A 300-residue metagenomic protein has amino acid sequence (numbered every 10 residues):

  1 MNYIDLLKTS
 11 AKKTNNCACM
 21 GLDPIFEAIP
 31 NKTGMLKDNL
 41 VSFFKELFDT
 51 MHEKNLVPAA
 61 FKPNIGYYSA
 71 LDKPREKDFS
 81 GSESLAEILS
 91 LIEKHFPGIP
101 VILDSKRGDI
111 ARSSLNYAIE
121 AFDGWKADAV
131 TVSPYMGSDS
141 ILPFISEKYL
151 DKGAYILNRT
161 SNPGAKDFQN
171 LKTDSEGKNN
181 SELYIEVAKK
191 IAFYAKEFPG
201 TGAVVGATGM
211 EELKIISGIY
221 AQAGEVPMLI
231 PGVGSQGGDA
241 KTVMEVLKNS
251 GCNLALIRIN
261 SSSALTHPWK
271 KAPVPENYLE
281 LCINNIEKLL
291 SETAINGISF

Functional and structural regions predicted by a protein language model:
M1-P63, Y68-G98, V274, E280-I298: Conserved N-terminal beta1-alpha1 strand-loop-helix module at the mouth
A11-K13, F48-V57, E87-F96, F144-D151 (+2 more regions): Acidic (Asp/Glu)-rich catalytic clusters
T14-A18, L56-A59, P97-I99, K126-D128 (+4 more regions): Short, well-ordered coil/turn segments that N-cap beta-strands
M20, F61, D104, V130 (+2 more regions): Conserved, mostly hydrophobic/aromatic
I25-F26, N31, D109-V204: Conserved anion-binding
A70-L91, I110-S114, Y135-L150, T208-I219 (+1 more regions): Active-site-adjacent beta->alpha loops and helix N-cap segments on the catalytic face of soluble alpha/beta enzymes
T208-N260, A264-P268: A C-terminal functional module that forms or caps the active site or interfaces directly with catalytic machinery
V243-C252, L256, L265-F300: C-terminal helical cap(s) of enzyme catalytic domains, especially alpha/beta-barrels
